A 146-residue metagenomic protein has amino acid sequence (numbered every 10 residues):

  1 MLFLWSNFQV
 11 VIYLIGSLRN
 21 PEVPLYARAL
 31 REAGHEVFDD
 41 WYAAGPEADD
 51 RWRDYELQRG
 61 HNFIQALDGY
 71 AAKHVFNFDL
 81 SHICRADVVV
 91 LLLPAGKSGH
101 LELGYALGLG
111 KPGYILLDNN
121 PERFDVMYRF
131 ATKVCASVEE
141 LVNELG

Functional and structural regions predicted by a protein language model:
F3-G146: Conserved catalytic or regulatory cores that recognize and/or transform ribose-phosphate-containing ligands
